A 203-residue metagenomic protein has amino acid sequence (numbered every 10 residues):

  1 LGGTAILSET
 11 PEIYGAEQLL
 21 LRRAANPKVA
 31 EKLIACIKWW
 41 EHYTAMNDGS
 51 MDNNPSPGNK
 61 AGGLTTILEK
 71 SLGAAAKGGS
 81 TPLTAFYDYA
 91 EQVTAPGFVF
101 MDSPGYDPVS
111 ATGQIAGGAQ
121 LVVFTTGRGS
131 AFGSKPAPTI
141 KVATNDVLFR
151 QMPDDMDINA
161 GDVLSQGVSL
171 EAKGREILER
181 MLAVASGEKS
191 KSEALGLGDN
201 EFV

Functional and structural regions predicted by a protein language model:
L1-V203: Anaerobic metallocofactor- and corrinoid-dependent redox/one-carbon enzyme cores, especially those from methanogenesis
